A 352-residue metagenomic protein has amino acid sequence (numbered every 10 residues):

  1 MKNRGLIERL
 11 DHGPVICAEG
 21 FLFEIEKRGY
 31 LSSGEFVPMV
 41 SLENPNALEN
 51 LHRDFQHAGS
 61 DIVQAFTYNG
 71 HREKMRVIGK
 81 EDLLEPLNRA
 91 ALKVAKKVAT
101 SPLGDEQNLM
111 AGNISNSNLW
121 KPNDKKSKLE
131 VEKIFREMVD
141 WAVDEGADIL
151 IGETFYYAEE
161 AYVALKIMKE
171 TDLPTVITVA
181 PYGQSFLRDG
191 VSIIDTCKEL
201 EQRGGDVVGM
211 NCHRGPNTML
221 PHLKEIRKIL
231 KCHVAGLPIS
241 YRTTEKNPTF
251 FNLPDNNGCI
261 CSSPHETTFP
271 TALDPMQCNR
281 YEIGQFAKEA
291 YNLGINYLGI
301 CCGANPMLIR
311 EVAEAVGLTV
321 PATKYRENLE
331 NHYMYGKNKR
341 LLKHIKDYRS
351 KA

Functional and structural regions predicted by a protein language model:
M1-A352: Domain-level signal for soluble alpha/beta catalytic cores
